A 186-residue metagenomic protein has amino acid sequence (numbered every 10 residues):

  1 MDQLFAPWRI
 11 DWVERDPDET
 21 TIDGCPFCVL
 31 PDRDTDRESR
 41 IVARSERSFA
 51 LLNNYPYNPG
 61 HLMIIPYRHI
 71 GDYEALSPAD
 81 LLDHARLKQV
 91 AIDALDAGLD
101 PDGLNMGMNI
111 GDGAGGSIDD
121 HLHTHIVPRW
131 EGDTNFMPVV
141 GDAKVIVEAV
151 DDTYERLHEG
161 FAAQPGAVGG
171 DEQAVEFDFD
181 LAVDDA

Functional and structural regions predicted by a protein language model:
M1-P59, V168-A186: Active-site microenvironments that recognize anionic phosphate/pyrophosphate groups
C25, A50, P66, M106 (+1 more regions): Divalent metal-coordination and catalytic microenvironments
P56-P59, Y67-I70, R129-D133: Short connector loops/turns at beta-strand edges and beta->alpha or beta->beta junctions
H61, N105, G111-N135: Histidine-centered divalent-metal-coordination microenvironment in nucleic-acid enzymes
L62-A85, V139-I146: Short histidine-centered catalytic/ligand-binding loop motif
S77-D100, D151-G160: Long, well-ordered alpha-helical scaffolding segments within enzyme catalytic domains, especially pronounced
A97-N109: Conserved short secondary-structure elements within globular domains
G141-V175: Mixed-charge, glycine-accented linear interaction segment located at domain edges/termini
